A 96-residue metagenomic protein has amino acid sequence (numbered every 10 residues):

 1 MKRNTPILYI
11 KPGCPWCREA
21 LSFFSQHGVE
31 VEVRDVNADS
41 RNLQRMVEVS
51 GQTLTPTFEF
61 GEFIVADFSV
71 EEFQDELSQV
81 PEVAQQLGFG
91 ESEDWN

Functional and structural regions predicted by a protein language model:
M1-P6, G13-Q26, E30, L43-V49 (+2 more regions): Non-globular targeting/processing and membrane-anchoring segments
I10-K11, F60: Thr-Gly-centered strand-to-loop micro-motif
A38-N42: Short acidic loop-to-helix transition motifs that present clustered carboxylates
T55-D67: A short, hydrophobic beta-strand/beta-hairpin element that forms part of a small beta-sheet core
